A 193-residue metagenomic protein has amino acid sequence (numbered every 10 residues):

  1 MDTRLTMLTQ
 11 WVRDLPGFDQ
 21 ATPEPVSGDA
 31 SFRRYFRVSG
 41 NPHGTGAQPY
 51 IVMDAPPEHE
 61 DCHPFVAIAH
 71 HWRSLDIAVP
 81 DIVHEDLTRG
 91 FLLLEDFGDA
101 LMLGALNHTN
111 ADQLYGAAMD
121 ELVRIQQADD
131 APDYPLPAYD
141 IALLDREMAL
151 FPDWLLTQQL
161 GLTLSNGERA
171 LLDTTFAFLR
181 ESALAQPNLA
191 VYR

Functional and structural regions predicted by a protein language model:
M1-Q20: Juxta-kinase regulatory segment immediately upstream of eukaryotic protein kinase catalytic domains
D2, D29, D112-Y115, D145 (+1 more regions): Short, solvent-exposed loop/helix junctions and linker helices that flank or host conserved functional motifs
L8, D14, D130-A138, A142 (+1 more regions): An alpha-helical support segment within catalytic cores of ATP-dependent transferases
P16-T22, P64-F65, T174: Short Pro/Gly-enriched beta-strand edge/turn motifs at strand-loop
G17-F18, I77, L162: Helix N-cap/coil-helix junction residues
F18-F36: ATP-binding glycine-rich phosphate-binding loop
F36-R146, L150, A185: ATP-binding pocket architecture of kinase catalytic cores
